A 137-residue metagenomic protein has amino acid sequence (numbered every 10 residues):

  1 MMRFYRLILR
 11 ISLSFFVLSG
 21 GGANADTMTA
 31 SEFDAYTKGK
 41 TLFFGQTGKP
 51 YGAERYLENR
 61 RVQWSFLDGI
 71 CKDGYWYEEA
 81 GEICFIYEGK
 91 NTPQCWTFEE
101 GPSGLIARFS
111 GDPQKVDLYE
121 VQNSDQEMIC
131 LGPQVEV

Functional and structural regions predicted by a protein language model:
M2-I11: Bacterial N-terminal signal peptides that target proteins for export
R10-S19: Bacterial N-terminal signal peptides
G21-D73, C84-V137: Lipid interaction determinants
